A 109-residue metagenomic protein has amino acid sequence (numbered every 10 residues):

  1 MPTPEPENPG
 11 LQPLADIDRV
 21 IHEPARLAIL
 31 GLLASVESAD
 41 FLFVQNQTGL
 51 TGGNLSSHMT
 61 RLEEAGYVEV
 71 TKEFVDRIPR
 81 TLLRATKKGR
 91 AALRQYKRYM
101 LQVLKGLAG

Functional and structural regions predicted by a protein language model:
M1-L14, G31, K87-G109: Amphipathic alpha-helical dimerization/coiled-coil segments that flank or bridge DNA-binding/regulatory modules
P13-N54, V75-D76, L82-R84: N-terminal helix-turn-helix DNA-binding core of bacterial DNA-binding proteins
M59-T60: Short, hydrophobic-biased segments on the C-terminal half of alpha helices that form "recognition helices"
G66: Glycine-centered, phosphate/nucleic-acid-interacting loop/turn motifs that mediate DNA/RNA or nucleotide
V70: Short beta-strand "wing" residues that participate in macromolecule-binding interfaces
